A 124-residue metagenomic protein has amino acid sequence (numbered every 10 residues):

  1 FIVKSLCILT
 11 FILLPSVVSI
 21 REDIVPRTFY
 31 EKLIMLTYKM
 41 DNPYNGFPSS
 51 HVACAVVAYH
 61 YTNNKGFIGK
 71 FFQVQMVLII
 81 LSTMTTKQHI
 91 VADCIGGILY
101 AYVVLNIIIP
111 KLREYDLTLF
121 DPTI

Functional and structural regions predicted by a protein language model:
F1-G69, M76, I80, L105 (+1 more regions): Membrane-interface loops
P48-S49, K87-V91: Replace "multi-pass membrane enzymes" with "multi-pass membrane proteins
C54-A55, H89-I109: Alpha-helical transmembrane segments that form the membrane-embedded catalytic/substrate-binding core of multi-pass
I68-Q73, I90-C94: Short, aromatic-rich membrane-interface segments at the entry and exit of alpha-helical transmembrane domains
S82-T86: Transmembrane alpha-helix interface/packing and boundary motifs in multi-pass membrane proteins, characterized by
